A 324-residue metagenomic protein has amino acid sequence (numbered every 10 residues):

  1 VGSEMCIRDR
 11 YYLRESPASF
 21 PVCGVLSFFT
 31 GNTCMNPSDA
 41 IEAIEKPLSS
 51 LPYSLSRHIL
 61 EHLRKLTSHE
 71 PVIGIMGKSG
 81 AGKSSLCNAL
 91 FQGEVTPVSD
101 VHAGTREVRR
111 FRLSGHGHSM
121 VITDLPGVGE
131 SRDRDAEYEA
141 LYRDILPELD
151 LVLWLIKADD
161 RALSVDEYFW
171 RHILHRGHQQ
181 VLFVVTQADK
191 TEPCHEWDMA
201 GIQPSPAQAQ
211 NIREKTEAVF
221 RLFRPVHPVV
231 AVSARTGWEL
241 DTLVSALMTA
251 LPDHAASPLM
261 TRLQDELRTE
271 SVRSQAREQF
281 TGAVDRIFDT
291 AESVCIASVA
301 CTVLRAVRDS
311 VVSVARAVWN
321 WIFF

Functional and structural regions predicted by a protein language model:
V1-I7: Short, small-residue-biased leader/transition segments that mark boundaries at the very start of proteins
Y12-L13, P21, F29: Short hydrophobic targeting helices and cationic amphipathic motifs that mediate membrane/organellar targeting
N36-V121: Conserved G1/Walker A P-loop phosphate-binding module
H118, P147-V152, R176-V181, R224-P228: Short glycine-/polar-rich loops that comprise or flank the Walker A/P-loop and associated switch/sensor motifs
L125-E148, I156-H172: Switch II of P-loop NTPase G domains
L155-Q208, I212: Replace "adjacent to P-loop NTPase cores in ATP/GTP-dependent enzymes" with "adjacent to NTP-binding cores
D189-S257: Canonical P-loop GTPase G-domain recognition
V244-L251, L267-F324: P-loop NTP-binding site
